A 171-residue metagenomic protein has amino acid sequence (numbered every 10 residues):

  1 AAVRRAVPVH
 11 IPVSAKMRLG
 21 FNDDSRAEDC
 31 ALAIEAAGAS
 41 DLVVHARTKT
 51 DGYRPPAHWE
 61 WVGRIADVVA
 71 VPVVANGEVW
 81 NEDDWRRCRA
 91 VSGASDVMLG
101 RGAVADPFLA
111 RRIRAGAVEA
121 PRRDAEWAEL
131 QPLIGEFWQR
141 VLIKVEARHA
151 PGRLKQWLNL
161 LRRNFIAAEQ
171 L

Functional and structural regions predicted by a protein language model:
A1, V44-P55: Glycine-rich, proline-tolerant flexible connector loops at the mouths of alpha/beta enzymes
R5-P8, D24-D41, E60, R64-A75 (+1 more regions): Alpha/beta catalytic cores of nucleotide-metabolism and tRNA/nucleoside-modifying enzymes
S14-A27: Active-site mouth loops of central-metabolism enzymes
F21, G52-Y53, A75-N76: Residue-level marker of alpha-helix boundaries and capping positions
F21, T48-T50, A105: Feature marks short, surface-exposed loop/turn motifs that line or immediately flank catalytic pockets and channel
